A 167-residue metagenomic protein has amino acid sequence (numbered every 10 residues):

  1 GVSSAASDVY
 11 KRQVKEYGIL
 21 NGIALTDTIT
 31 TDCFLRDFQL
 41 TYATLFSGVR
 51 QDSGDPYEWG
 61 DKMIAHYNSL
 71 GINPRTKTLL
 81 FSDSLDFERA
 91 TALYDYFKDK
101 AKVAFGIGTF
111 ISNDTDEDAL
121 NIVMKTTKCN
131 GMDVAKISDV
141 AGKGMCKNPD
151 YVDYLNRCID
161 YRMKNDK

Functional and structural regions predicted by a protein language model:
G1-A6, Y10: Single conserved hydrophobic/aromatic residue that forms the stacking wall/gate of nucleotide- or nucleobase-binding
S4, N21-T30, F46, D52-G54 (+1 more regions): Active-site-adjacent "lid" and substrate-binding segments of diverse enzymatic cores
K11, N21, N121-I122: Short glycine-rich loop/turn motifs
K11-V14, L93-Y94: Short amphipathic alpha-helical segments and helix-helix/interface helices
K15, R36-L40: Alpha/beta enzyme core
Y17-L20, Y42-G48, S69-T78: Short, surface-exposed connector motifs at secondary-structure boundaries
G22-T26, S47-Q51, L79-D83, V103-I107: Hydrophobic faces of well-ordered beta-strands that scaffold small-molecule active sites in alpha/beta enzyme cores
T31, G54-K77, L85-K167: Gly/Ser/Thr/Ala-enriched C-terminal appendages of enzymes
